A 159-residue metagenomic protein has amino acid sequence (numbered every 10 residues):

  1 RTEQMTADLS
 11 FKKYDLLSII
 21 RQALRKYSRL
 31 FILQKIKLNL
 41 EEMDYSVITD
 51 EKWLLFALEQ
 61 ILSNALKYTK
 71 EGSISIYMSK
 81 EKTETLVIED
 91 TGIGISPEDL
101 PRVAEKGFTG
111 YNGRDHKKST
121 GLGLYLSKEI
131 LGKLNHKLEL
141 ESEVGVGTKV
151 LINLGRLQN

Functional and structural regions predicted by a protein language model:
Q4-L9, E42, S46-T49: Conserved micro-motifs of the catalytic ATP-binding
S10-S28: A conserved beta-strand-to-alpha-helix junction within the catalytic ATP-binding
A65-L66: Short helix-loop "hinge" at the ATP-lid/N-box region of the Bergerat-fold HATPase_c
S73-T83: Short beta-strand/loop element within the Bergerat-fold HATPase_c
D90: Acidic ATP/Mg2+-coordinating residue in the GHKL
I95-F108: Short conserved segment of the HATPase_c
